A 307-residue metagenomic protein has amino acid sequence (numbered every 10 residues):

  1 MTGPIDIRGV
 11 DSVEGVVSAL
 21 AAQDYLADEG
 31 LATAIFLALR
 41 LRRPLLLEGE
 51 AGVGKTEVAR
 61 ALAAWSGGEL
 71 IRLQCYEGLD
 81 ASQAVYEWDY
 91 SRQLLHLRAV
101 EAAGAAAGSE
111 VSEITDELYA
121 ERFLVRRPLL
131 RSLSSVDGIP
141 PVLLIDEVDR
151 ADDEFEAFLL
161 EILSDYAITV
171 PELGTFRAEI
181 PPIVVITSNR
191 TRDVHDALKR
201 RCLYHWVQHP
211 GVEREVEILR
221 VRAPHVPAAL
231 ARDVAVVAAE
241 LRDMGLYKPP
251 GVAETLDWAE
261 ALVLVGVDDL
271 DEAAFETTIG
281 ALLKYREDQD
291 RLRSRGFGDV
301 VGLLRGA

Functional and structural regions predicted by a protein language model:
M1-A307: C-terminal regulatory/interaction module of P-loop NTP-utilizing enzymes
